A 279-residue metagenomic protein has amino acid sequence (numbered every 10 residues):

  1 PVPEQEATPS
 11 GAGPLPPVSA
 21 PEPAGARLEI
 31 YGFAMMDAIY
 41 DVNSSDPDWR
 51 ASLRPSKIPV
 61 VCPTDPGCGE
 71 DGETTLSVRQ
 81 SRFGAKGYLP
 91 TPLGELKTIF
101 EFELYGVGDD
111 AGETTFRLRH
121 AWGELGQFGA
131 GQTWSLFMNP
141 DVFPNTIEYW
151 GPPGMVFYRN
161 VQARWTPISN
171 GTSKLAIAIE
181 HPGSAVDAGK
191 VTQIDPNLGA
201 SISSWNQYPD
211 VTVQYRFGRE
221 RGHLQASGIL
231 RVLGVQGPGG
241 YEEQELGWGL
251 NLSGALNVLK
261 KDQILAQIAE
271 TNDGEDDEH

Functional and structural regions predicted by a protein language model:
P1-S10: Cleavable N-terminal export/targeting peptides
G11-L15: N-terminal "assembly arms/tails" that initiate or stabilize quaternary assembly in self-assembling proteins
P16-A188, W205-H223, A255-E270: Outer membrane beta-barrel
P47-L53, E148, T192-N197, Y241-Q244 (+1 more regions): Flexible, surface-exposed loop regions and adjacent strand-edge segments of Gram-negative outer-membrane beta-barrel
C68-D71, T146-G151, I194-S201, Q236-Y241: Extracellular loop and loop/strand-boundary signature of outer-membrane beta-barrel proteins
V142-T146, A188-V191, Q236-P238, E278: Short acidic, glycine/proline-rich loop/turn micro-motifs
G218-H279: Detector for outer-membrane/organellar transmembrane beta-barrel domains, recognizing the amphipathic beta-strand
